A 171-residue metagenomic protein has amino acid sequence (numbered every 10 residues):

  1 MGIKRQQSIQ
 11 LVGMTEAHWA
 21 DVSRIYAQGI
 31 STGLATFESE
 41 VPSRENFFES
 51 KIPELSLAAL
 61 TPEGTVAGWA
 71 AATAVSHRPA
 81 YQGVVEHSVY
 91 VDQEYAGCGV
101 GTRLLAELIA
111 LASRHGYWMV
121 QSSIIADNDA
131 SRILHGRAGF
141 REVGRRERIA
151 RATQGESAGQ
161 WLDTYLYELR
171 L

Functional and structural regions predicted by a protein language model:
Q6-I9, V84-E86: Short, solvent-exposed beta-strand edge segments and adjacent coil->beta transition regions
S8-V22: A short beta-loop-alpha structural element at the N-terminal edge of CoA-dependent acyl/N-acetyltransferase catalytic
D21, E86, M119, A130: Amphipathic alpha-helical recognition patches that constitute DNA-binding helices
Y26: Hydrophobic "lid"/C-terminal helical patch of Rossmann-like NAD(P)-dependent dehydrogenase/epimerase domains
T32, E38-E94, L105-A106, E168-L171: Acetyl-CoA-dependent GNAT
A71, P79, Q121-I125, G136 (+1 more regions): Conserved catalytic-core motifs of GNAT/GCN5-like acyltransferases
G97-A112, I133-R137: Conserved acetyl-CoA-binding loop-helix of GNAT-fold acetyltransferases
A112-I124: Conserved GNAT acetyl-CoA-binding A-motif
